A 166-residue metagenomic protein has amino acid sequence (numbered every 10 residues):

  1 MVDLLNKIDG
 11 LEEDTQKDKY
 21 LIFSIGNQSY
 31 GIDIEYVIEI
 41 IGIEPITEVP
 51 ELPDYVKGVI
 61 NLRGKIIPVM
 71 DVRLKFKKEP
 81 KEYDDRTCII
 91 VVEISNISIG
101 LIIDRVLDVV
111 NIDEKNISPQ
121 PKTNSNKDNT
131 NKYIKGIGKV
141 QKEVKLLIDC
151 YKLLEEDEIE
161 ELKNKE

Functional and structural regions predicted by a protein language model:
M1-E166: An acidic, low-aromatic, low-complexity terminal/linker signal
